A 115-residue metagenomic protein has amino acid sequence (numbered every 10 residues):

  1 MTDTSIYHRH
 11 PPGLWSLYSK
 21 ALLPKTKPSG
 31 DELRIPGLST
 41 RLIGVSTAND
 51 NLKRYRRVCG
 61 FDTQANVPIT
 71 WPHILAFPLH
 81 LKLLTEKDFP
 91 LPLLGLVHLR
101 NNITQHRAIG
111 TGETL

Functional and structural regions predicted by a protein language model:
M1-R100: Hot-dog-fold acyl-thioester-processing enzymes
R100-L115: Hydrophobic beta-sheet segments that form the core/acyl-binding groove of ACP/CoA-dependent acyl-chain-processing
